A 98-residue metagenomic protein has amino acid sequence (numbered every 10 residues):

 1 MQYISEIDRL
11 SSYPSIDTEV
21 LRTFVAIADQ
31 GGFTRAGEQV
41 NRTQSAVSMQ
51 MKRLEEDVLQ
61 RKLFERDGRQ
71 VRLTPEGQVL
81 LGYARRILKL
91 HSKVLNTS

Functional and structural regions predicted by a protein language model:
M1-S12: Short, Lys/Arg-enriched N-terminal segment that forms or immediately precedes the first helix of a structured domain
L10-Q30, Q78-L81, R85: Short alpha-helical elements of helix-turn-helix
V25-N41: Short helix-boundary/capping micro-motifs
E38-Q39, E56, Q78: Alpha-helical residues within the helix-turn-helix
Q50: Residues in the recognition helix of alpha-helical DNA-binding motifs
E55-L73: A short LG(V/I)-centered, amphipathic sequence patch enriched for acidic residue(s) preceding the LG motif
D57-V58, L80-S98: Alpha-helical linker/hinge and terminal dimerization helices associated with HTH transcriptional regulators
